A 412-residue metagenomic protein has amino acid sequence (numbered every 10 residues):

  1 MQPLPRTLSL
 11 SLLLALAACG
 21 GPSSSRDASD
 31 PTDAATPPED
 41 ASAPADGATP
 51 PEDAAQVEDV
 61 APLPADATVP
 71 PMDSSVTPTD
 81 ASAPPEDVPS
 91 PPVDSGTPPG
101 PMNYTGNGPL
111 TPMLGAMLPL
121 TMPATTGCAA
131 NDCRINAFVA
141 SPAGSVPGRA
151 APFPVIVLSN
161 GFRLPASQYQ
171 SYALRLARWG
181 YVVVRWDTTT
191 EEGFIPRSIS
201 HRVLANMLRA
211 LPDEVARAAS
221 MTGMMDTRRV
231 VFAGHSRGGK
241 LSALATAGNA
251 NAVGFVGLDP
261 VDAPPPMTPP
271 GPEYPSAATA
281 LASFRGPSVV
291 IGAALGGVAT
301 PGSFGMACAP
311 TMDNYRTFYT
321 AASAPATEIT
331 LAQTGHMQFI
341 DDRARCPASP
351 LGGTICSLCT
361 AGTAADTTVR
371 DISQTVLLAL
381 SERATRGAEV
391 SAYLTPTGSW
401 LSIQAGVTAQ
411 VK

Functional and structural regions predicted by a protein language model:
L16-P99: Ser/Thr-rich, Pro/Gly/Ala-heavy low-complexity intrinsically disordered linkers and tails of secreted extracellular
P98-A151: N-terminal cap/lid segment of alpha/beta-hydrolase-fold proteins
G144-A151, I195-K240: Gly/Ser-rich "nucleophile elbow"/oxyanion-hole loop immediately N-terminal to the catalytic nucleophile in hydrolases
A150-G161: Short beta-strand element of the alpha/beta-hydrolase
S167-W186: Short amphipathic alpha-helix adjacent to the substrate-entry channel of hydrolases
G239-A250: Short glycine-enriched nucleophile-adjacent loop and the immediately C-terminal alpha-helix near the catalytic center
V253-F339: The feature captures the conserved acid-bearing segment of alpha/beta-hydrolase catalytic domains
A332-M337, D342-K412: Alpha/beta-hydrolase-fold serine-hydrolase catalytic core, especially in secreted/extracellular enzymes
